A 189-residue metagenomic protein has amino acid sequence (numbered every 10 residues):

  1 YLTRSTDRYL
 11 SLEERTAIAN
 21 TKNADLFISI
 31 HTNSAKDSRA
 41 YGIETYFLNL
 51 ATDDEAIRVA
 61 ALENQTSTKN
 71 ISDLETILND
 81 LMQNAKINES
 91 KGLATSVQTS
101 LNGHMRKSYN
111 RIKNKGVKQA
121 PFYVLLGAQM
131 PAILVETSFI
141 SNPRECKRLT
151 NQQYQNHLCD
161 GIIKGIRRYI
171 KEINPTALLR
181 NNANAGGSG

Functional and structural regions predicted by a protein language model:
Y1-S72, N79-I87, K91-L93, N156 (+1 more regions): Catalytic-core regions of hydrolytic enzymes
S11, L74, V117-A120: Short, conserved alpha-helical segments within structured domains
K36, Q83-N182: Active-site-adjacent mobile loop/cap segments within catalytic or ligand-binding domains
